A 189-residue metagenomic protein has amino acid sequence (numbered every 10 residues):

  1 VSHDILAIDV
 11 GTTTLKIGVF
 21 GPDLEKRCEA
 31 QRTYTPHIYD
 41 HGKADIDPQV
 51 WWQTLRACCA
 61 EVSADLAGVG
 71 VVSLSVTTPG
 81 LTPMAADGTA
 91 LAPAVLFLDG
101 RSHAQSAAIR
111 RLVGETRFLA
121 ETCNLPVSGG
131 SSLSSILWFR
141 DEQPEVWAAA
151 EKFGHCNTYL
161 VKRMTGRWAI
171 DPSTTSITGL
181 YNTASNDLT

Functional and structural regions predicted by a protein language model:
V1-P93, A104, A149: N-terminal glycine/serine-rich phosphate-binding loop of ATP-dependent small-molecule kinases, especially carbohydrate
V10-T12, L119-T189: Gly/Ser/Thr-rich active-site cleft segment
G21, G114-E115: Glycine-centered helix-coil hinge/cap
T33, H37-I38, G42-D45, T89-A90 (+6 more regions): Residue-level preference for alpha-helix termini and adjacent loops
W51-W52, F97, W138: Signature tryptophan residues that serve as conserved aromatic anchors
A64-L98, T122-G130, V161-Y181: Short beta-strand-loop/turn "lid" adjacent to the catalytic site in phosphate-handling enzymes
V95-G114: Short alpha-helix plus adjacent loop in nuclease-associated cores
